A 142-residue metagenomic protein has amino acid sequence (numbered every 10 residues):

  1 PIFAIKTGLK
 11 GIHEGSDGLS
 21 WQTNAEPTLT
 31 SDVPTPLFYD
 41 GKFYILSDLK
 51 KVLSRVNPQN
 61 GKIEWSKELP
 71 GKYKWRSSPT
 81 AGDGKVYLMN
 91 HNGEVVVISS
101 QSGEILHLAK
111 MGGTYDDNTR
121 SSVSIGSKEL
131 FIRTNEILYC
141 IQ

Functional and structural regions predicted by a protein language model:
P1-Q142: Noncatalytic, solvent-exposed loop/strand surfaces of beta-propeller-type extracellular/periplasmic domains
